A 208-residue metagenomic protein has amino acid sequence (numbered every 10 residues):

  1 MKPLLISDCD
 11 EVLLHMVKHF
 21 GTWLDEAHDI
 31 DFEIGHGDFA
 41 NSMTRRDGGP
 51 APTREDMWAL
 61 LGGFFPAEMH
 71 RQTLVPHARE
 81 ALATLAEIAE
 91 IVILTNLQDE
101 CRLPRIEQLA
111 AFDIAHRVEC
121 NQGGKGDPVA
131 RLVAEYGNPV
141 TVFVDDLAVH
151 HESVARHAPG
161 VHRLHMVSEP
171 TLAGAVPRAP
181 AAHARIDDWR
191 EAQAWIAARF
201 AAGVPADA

Functional and structural regions predicted by a protein language model:
M1-D56: Active-site neighborhood of HAD-like aspartate-dependent phosphohydrolases
M1-P3, A89, N138-T141: Short coil/turn segments at beta-strand junctions that form active-site/ligand-binding loops
I6-D8, L94, V144, M166: Short hydrophobic segments within beta-strands
G49-F65, R105-D113: Short, basic/glycine-rich phosphate-binding loops at helix/coil junctions that contact nucleotide phosphates
G63-I93, D99-I106: Short, acidic loop-to-helix structural element flanking the phosphoryl-transfer center in phosphate-processing enzymes
Q98-V142, V149-R156: Substrate-recognition "cap/lid" segment bordering the active-site pocket of phosphatases
R117-G123, H183-E191: Short acidic-hydrophobic, aromatic-tinged amphipathic segments that line or gate anion-handling sites
F143-D187: Acidic, Mg2+-coordinating phosphoryl-transfer loop and its flanking beta/alpha structural elements, shared across
